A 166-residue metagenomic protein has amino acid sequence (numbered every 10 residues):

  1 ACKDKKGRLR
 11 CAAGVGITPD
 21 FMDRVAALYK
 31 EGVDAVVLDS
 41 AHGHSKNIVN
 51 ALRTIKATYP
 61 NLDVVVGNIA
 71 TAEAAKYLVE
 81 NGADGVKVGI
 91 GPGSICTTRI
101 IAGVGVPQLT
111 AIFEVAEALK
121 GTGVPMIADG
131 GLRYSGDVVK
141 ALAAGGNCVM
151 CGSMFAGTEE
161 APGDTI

Functional and structural regions predicted by a protein language model:
A1-D129, R133-I166: Alpha/beta enzyme core
